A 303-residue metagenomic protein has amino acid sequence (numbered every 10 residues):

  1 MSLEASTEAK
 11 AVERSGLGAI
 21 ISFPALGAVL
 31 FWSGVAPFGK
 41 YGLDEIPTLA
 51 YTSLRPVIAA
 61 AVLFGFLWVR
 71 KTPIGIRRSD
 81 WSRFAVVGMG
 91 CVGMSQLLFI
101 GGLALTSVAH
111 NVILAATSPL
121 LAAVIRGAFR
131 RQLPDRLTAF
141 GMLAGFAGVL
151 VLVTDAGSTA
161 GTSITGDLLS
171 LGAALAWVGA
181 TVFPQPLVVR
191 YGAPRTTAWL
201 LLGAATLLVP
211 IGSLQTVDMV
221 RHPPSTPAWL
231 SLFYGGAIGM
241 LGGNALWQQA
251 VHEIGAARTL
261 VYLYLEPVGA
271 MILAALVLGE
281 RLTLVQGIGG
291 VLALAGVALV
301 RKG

Functional and structural regions predicted by a protein language model:
S2-S53, M89, T159-P186, T206: Glycine-/small-residue-enriched transmembrane alpha-helix faces in small-molecule transporters and effluxers
L3-A5, L63, A85, P134-A156 (+4 more regions): Hydrophobic transmembrane alpha-helices of multi-pass small-molecule transport proteins
A11, G34, F38-Y41, E45 (+5 more regions): Membrane-interface helix-cap regions at the ends of transmembrane helices in multi-pass membrane proteins
L17-S22, E45-S53, I76-S82, T154-A176 (+2 more regions): Juxtamembrane helix-entry segments on the extracytoplasmic side of multipass membrane proteins
F31-A36, F64-A115, V151, G236-I254: Specific transmembrane alpha-helical segments of multi-pass solute transporters/efflux pumps, especially DMT/EamA
T52-L54, V92, Q96, H110-T117 (+2 more regions): Helix-helix packing/entry segments at the starts of transmembrane helices
V62-K71, S118-L143, V268-I288: C-terminal transmembrane-helix exit sites in multi-pass transporters
S79-V87, L133-F146, G166-D167, Y191-L201 (+1 more regions): Cytoplasmic-side transmembrane-helix entry/capping segments in multi-pass membrane proteins
